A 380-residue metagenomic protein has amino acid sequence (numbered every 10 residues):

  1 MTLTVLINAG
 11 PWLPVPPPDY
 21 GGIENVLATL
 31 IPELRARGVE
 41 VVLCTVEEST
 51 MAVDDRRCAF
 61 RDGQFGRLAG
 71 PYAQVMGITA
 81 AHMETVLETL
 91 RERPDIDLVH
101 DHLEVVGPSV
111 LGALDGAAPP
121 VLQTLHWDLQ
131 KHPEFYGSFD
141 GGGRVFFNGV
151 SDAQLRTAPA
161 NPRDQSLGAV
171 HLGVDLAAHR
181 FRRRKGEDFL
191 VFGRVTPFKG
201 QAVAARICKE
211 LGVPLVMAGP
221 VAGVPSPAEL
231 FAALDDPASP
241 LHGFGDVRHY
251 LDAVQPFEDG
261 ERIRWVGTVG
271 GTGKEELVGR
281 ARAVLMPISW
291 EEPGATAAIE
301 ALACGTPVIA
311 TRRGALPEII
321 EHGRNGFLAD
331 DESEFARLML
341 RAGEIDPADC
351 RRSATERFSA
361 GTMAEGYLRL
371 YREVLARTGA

Functional and structural regions predicted by a protein language model:
L13-P14, E33-Q74, G223: N-terminal strand-loop element at the rim of the active site of nucleotide-sugar-dependent glycosyltransferases
G116, G219, A228-T272: Nucleotide-activated donor-binding/catalytic signature segment of Leloir-type glycosyltransferases, i.e., the conserved
P120-K131, G137-R180, D188: Donor nucleotide-sugar binding/catalytic pocket of nucleotide-sugar-dependent glycosyltransferases
F146-G149, Q165-A222: Conserved donor-binding/catalytic core segment of Leloir-type glycosyltransferases
G279-P293, T306: Acidic donor-binding loop of glycosyltransferase active sites
A303, P307-A310: Short hydrophobic beta-strand element within catalytic cores of glycosyltransferases and related nucleotide-activated
E321-E332, M339-E344: Conserved acidic donor-binding segment of nucleotide-sugar-dependent glycosyltransferases
E344-A360: A short, well-ordered alpha-helix in the C-terminal region of glycosyltransferases
